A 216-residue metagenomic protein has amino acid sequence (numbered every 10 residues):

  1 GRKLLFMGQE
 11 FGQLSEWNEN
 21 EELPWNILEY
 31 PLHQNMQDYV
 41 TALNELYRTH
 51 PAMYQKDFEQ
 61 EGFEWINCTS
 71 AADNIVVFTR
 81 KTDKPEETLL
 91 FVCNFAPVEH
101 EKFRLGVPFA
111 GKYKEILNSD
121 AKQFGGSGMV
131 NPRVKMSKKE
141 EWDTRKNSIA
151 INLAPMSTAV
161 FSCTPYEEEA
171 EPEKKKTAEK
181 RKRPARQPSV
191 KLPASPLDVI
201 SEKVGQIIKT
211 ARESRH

Functional and structural regions predicted by a protein language model:
G1-R2, V204: Short, mixed-charge, low-aromatic patches
R2-L5, Q9-S189: Carbohydrate-interacting/catalytic domains
V190-S214: A short, Lys/Arg-rich alpha-helix, primarily the initiator
